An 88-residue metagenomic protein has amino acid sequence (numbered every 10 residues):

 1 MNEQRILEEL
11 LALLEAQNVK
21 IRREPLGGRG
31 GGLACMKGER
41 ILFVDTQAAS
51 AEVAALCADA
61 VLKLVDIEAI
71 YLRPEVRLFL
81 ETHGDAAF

Functional and structural regions predicted by a protein language model:
M1-G30, F88: Auxiliary, metal-adjacent structural segments of Zn-dependent hydrolase domains
M1-R5, A48, I67, Y71: Short coil/turn linker and secondary-structure boundary residues
K20, R40-I41: Structural motif
G31-G32, A51: Short, flexible, glycine/charge-rich loop motifs used to bind or transfer phosphoryl groups or to couple energy/partner
A34-E39: A short, glycine/Asx- and small/polar-enriched loop/turn that sits immediately N-terminal to a beta-strand
F43-A55: Short pre-active-site segment immediately N-terminal to the catalytic Zn-binding motif
A60-A87: C-terminal structural segments of small proteins and small subunits
